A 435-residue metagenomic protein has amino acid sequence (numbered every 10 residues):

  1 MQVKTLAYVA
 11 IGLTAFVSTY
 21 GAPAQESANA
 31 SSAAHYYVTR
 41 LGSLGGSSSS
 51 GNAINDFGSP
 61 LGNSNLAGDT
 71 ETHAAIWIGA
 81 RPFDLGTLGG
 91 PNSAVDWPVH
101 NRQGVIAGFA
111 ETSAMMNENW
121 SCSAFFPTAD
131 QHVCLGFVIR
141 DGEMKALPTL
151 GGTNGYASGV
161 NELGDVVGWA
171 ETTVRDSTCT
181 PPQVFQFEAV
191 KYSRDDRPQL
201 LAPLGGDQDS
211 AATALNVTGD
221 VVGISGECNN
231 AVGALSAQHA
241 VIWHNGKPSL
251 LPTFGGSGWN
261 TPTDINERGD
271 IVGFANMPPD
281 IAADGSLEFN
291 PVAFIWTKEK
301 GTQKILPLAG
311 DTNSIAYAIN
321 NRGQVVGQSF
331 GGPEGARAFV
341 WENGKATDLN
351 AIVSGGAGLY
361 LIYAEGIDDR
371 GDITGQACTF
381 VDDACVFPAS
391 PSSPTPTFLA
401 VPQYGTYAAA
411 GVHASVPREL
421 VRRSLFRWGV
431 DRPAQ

Functional and structural regions predicted by a protein language model:
Q2-Q435: Residue-level hotspots at or immediately adjacent to binding/recognition sites across diverse folds
